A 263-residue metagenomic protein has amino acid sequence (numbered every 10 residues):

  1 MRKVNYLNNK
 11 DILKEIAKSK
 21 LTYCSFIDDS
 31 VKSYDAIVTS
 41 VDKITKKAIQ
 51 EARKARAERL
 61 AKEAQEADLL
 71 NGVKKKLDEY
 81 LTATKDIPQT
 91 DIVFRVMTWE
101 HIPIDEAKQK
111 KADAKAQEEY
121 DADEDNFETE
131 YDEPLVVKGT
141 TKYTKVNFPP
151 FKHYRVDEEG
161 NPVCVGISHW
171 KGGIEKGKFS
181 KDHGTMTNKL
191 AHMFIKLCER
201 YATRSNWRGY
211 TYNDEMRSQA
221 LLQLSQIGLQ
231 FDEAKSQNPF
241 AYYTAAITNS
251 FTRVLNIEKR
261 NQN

Functional and structural regions predicted by a protein language model:
K3-N261: Alpha-helical promoter-recognition and RNA polymerase-docking modules of transcription initiation factors, dominated by
